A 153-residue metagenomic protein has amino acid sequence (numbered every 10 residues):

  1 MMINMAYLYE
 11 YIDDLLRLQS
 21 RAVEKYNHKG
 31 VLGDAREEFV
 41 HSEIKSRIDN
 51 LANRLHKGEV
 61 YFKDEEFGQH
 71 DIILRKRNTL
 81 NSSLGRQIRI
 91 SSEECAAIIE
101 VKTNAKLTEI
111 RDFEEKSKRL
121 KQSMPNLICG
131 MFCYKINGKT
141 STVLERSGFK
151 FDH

Functional and structural regions predicted by a protein language model:
M1-H70, L74-H153: Intrinsically disordered, low-complexity Ser/Thr/Pro/Gly-rich regulatory segments
